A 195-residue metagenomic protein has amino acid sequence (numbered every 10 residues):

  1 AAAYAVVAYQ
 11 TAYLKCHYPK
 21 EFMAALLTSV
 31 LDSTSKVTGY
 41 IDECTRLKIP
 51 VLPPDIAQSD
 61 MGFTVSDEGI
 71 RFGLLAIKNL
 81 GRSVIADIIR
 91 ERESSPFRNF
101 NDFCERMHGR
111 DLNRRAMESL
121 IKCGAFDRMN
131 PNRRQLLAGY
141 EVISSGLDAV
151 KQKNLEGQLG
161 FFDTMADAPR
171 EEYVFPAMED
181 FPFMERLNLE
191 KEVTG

Functional and structural regions predicted by a protein language model:
A1-G195: Noncatalytic, beta-rich nucleic-acid-contacting surfaces in large DNA/RNA-processing enzymes
